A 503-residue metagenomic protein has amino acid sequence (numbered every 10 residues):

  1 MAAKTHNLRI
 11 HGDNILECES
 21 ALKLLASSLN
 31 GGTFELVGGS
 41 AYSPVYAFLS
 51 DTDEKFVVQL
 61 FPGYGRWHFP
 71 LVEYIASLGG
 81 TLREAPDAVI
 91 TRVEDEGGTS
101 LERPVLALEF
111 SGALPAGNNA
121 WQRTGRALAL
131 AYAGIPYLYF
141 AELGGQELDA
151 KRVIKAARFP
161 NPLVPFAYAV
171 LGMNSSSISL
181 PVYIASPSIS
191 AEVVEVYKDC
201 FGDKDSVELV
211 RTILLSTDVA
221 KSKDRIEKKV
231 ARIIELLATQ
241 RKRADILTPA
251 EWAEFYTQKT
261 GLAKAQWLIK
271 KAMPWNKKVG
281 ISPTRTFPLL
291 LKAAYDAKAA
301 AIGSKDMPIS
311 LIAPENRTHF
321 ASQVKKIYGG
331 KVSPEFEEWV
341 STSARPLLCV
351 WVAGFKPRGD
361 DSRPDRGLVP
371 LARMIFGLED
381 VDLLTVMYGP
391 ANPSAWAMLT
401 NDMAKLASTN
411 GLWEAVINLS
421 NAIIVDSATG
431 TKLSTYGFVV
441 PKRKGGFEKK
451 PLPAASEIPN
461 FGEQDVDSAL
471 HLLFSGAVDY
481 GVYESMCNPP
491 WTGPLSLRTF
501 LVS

Functional and structural regions predicted by a protein language model:
M1-K55, F61: N-terminal, charge-rich interaction modules
G12-N14, R92-E94, F110-L114: Short, flexible loop/turn elements at secondary-structure junctions
E35-L101, P314, V352-G354, P390: Active-site metal-binding core of divalent-cation-utilizing nuclease and nuclease-like domains
A88-I90, P104-G112, A127: Conserved catalytic cores of phosphodiester-cleaving nucleases, focusing on short active-site segments
L114, N161-S503: Non-catalytic C-terminal interaction segments of nucleic acid-processing enzymes
L114-T124: Active-site-adjacent loop/helix micro-motif of nuclease/hydrolase catalytic cores
A129-G134, L171-N174: Arginine/glycine-rich "motif VI" loop of SF2 helicases in the C-terminal RecA-like domain
A131-P162: Nucleic-acid nuclease catalytic cores
